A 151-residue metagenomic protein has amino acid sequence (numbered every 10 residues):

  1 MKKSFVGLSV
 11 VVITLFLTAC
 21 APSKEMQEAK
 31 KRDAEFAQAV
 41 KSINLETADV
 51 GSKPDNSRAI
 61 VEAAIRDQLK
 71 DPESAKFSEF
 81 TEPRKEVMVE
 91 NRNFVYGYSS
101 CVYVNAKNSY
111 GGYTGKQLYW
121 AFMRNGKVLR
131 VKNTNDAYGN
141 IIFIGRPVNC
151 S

Functional and structural regions predicted by a protein language model:
M1-S9: Bacterial N-terminal signal peptides that target proteins for export
V11-T14: Classic N-terminal secretory signal peptides
F16-A19: C-terminal motif of bacterial Sec signal peptides marking the signal peptidase cleavage site
A21-S151: Cystatin/cathelin-like cysteine-protease inhibitor module
